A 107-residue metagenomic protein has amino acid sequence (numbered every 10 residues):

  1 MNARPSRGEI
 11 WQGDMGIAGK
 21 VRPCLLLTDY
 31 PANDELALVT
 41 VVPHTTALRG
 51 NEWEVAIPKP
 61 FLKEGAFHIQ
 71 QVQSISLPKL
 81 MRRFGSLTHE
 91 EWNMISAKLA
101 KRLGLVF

Functional and structural regions predicted by a protein language model:
M1-F107: Conserved functional hotspots at enzyme active or ligand-binding sites that engage polyanionic ligands
